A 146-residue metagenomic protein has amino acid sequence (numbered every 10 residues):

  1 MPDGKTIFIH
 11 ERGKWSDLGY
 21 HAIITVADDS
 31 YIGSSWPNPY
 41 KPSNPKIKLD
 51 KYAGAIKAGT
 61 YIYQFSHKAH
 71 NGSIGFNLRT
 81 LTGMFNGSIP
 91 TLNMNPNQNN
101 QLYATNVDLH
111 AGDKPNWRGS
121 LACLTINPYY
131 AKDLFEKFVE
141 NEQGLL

Functional and structural regions predicted by a protein language model:
M1-R118, A131-L145: Cell wall/extracellular polymer interaction/catalysis modules
G119-N127: Extended catalytic/binding region for NAD+/ADP-ribose chemistry, centered on the ART fold
